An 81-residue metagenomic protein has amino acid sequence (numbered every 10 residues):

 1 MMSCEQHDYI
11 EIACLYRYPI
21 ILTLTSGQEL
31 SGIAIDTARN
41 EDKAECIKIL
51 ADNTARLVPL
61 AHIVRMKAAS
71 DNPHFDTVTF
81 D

Functional and structural regions predicted by a protein language model:
M2-D81: Conserved RNA-binding domains used in RNP assembly and mRNA/RNA metabolism
